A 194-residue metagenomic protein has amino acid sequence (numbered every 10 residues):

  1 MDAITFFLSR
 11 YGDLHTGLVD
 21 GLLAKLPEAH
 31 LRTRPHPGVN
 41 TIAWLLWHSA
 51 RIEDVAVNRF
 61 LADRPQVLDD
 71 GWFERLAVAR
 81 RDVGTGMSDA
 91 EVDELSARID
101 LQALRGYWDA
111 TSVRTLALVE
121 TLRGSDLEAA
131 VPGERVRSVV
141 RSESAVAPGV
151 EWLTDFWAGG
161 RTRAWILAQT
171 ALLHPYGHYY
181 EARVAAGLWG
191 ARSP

Functional and structural regions predicted by a protein language model:
M1-R10: N-terminal export signals and maturation junctions of secreted/periplasmic proteins
S9, D20, L31-G86, V113-L116 (+2 more regions): Short, contiguous alpha-helical
Y11, D93-Y107: A short, structured beta-strand-centered segment in the mid-to-C-terminal lobe of catalytic cores from group-transfer
D13-E28: N-terminal leader/capping segments at the start of a protein or of a new domain
L14, I52, A103-G106, A110 (+1 more regions): Generic recognition of short, well-ordered alpha-helical interface segments
S88-S96, W157-A158: A short small-residue
L122-D126: Acidic catalytic patch
E128-A130: Short, glycine/acidic-rich hinge or "gate" loops at secondary-structure transitions that mediate conformational
